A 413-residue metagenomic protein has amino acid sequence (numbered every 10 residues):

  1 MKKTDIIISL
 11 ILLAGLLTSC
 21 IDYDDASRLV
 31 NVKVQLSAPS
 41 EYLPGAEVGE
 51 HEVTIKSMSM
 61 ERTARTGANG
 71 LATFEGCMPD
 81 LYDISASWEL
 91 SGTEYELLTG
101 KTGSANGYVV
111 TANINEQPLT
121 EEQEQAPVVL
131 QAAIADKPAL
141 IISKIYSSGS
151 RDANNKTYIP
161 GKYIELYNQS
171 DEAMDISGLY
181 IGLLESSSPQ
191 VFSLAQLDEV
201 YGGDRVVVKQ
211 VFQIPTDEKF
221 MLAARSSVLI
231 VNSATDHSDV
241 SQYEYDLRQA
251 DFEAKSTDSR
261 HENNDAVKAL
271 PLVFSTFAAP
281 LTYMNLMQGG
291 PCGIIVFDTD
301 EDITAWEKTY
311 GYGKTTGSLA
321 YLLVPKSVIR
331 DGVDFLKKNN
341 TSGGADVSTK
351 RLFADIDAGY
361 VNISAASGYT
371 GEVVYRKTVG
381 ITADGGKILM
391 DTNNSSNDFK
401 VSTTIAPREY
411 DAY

Functional and structural regions predicted by a protein language model:
M1-L43, L130: Bacterial Sec-dependent N-terminal signal peptides
P39, A132-Q190, A278-P291, D300 (+3 more regions): A structural motif detector for short, solvent-exposed N-terminal "entry" segments of globular domains
S40-S59, D175-G178: Short, ordered, surface-exposed loop/turn motifs in non-cytosolic proteins
M58-A72: Short, acidic Ser/Thr/Gly-rich low-complexity loop/linker segments typical of extracellular and cell-surface proteins
M78-E96: A short, solvent-exposed beta-strand micro-motif common in secreted/extracellular proteins
L90-V128: Structured interaction patches on ligand/partner-binding surfaces of diverse proteins
G202-T404, A412: Solvent-exposed beta-edge/loop recognition patches
